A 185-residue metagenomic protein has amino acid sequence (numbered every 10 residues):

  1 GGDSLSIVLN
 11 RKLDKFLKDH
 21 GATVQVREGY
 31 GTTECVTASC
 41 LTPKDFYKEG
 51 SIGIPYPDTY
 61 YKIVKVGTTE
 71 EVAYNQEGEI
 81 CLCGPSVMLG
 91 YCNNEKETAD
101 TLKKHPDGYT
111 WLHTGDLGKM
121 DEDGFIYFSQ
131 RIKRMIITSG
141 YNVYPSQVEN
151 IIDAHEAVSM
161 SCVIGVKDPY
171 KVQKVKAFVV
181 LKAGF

Functional and structural regions predicted by a protein language model:
G1-E49, Y60: Gly/Ser/Thr-rich phosphate-binding loop
G2, G31, G53, D116 (+1 more regions): Active-site glycine-centered loops adjacent to acidic/histidine catalytic or metal-binding residues that shape
D14, I52, P57-T59, G78 (+1 more regions): Change "...and in nucleic-acid phosphodiester-cleaving endonucleases..." to "...and in nucleic-acid processing enzymes
S39-L41, G53, V72-Q76, L89-N93: Active-site glycine/GP-rich loop and adjacent strand/helix microenvironment that borders small-molecule binding pockets
G50-P55, G108-T110: Short Gly/Pro-enriched turn/cap motifs at secondary-structure boundaries
K62-C81, K104, M120-D123: Conserved beta-loop-beta connector loops within the AMP-binding
G84, L89-G90, D100, L117-F185: AMP-binding/adenylate-forming catalytic core of the ANL superfamily
